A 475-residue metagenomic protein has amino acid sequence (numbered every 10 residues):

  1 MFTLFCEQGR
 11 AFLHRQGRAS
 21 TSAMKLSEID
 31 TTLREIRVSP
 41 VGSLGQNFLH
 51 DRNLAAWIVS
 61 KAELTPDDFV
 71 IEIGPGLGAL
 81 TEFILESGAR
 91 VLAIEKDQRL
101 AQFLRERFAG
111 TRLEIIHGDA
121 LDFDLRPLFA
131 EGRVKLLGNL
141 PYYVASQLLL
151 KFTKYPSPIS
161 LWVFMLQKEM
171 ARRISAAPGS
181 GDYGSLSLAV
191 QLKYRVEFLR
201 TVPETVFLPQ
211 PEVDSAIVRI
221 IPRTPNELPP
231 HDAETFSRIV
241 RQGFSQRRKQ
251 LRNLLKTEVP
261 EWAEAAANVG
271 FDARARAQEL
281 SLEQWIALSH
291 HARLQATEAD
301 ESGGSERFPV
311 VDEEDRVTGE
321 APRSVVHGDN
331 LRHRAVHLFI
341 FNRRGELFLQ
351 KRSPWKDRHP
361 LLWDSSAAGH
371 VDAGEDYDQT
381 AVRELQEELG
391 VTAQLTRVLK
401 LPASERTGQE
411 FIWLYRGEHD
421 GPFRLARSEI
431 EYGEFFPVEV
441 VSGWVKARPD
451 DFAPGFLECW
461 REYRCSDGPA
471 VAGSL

Functional and structural regions predicted by a protein language model:
L4, Q8-R10, Q16-R238, A267 (+2 more regions): Catalytic cores of RNA-modifying enzymes
G74, N330, P354, D376-D378 (+3 more regions): Active-site segment of metal-dependent pyrophosphate-handling enzymes, primarily the Nudix hydrolase catalytic core
V213-I217, W285, A335, E410-L414: Short hydrophobic/aromatic beta-strand or adjacent loop that forms the aromatic wall/cage of a ligand/substrate-binding
A216, I220-P222, L228-W262, V269-D272 (+1 more regions): An accessory alpha-helical subdomain
A267-E301: Conserved alpha/beta core of the MobA/IspD/sugar-nucleotide pyrophosphorylase nucleotidyltransferase superfamily
E301-H337: Acidic, metal-coordinating catalytic segment for phosphate/diphosphate chemistry, firing primarily on the Nudix
P322-S324, L361, V398-P402, R406-L475: Nudix hydrolase/Nudix homology domain
S324-H337, N342-R383, E387, V391 (+1 more regions): Conserved Nudix-box catalytic region and its N-terminal flanking loop in Nudix hydrolases and closely related
